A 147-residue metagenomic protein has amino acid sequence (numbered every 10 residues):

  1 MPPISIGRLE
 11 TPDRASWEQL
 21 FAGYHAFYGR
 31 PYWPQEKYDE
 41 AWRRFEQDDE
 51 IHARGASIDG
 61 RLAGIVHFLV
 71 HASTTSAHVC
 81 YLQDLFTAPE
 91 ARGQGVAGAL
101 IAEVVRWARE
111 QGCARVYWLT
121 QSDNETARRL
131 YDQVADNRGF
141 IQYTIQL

Functional and structural regions predicted by a protein language model:
I4-Q19: A short beta-loop-alpha structural element at the N-terminal edge of CoA-dependent acyl/N-acetyltransferase catalytic
Q19-W33: Helix-loop element at the rim of GNAT/NAT acetyltransferase active sites that forms part of the acceptor-substrate
R43-G55, Y81, G139: A short helix-loop-beta-strand connector motif used in the catalytic cores of GNAT acetyltransferases and, in some
G55, R61-V70: Conserved beta-strand in the GNAT
A56, G93-G98: Glycine-rich acyl-CoA binding loop
H71-L82, R92, G139: A conserved beta-turn-beta hairpin within the catalytic core of GNAT-like acetyltransferases that forms part
G98, S122-I141: Conserved active-site alpha-helix within GNAT-family acetyltransferase domains
A99-R115: Conserved acyl-CoA
